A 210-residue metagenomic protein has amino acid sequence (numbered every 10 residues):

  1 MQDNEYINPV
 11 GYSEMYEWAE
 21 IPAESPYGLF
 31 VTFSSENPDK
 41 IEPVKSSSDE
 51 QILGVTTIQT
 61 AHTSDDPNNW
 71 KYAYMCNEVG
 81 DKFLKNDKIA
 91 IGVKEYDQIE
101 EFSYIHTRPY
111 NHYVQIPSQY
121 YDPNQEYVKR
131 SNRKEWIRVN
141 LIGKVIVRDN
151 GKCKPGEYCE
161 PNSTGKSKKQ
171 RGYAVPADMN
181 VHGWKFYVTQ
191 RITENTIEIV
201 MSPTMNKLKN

Functional and structural regions predicted by a protein language model:
M1-N210: Extracellular receptor-binding modules and their adjoining Ser/Thr/Gly/Asp/Asn-rich linkers
